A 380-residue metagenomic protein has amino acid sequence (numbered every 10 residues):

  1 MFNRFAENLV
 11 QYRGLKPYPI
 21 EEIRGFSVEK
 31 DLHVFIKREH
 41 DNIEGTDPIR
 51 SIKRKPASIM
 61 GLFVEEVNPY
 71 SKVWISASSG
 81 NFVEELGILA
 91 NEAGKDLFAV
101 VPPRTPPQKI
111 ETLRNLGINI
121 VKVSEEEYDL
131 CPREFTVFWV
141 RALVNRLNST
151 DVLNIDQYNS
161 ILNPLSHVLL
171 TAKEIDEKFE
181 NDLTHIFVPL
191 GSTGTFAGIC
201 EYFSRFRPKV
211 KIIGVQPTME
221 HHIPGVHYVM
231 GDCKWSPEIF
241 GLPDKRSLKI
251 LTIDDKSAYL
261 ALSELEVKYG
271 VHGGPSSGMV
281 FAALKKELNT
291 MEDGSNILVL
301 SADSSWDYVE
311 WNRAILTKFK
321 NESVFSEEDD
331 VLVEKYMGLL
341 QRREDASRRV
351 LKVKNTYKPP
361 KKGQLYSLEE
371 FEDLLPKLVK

Functional and structural regions predicted by a protein language model:
M1-K380: PLP-dependent amino-acid enzyme catalytic core
